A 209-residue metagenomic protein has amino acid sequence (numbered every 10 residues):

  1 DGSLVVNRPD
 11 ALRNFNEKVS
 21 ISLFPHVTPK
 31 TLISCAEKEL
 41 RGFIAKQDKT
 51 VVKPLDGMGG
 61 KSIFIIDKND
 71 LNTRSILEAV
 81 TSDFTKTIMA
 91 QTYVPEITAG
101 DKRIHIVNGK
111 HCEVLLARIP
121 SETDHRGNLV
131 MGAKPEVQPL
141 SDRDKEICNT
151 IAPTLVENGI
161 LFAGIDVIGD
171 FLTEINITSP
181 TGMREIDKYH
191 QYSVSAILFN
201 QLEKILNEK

Functional and structural regions predicted by a protein language model:
D1-G42: Conserved N-proximal alpha/beta basic substrate-recognition cap immediately N-terminal to, or forming the N-lobe
V5, T50-V51: Hydrophobic beta-strand scaffold residues
P9, L55, Y93-V94, H105 (+2 more regions): Anionic group-transfer/hydrolysis microenvironments
P9-R13, R118-P120, I168-F171: Short glycine-enriched loops at secondary-structure junctions
P25, L129-K134, S179-T181: Short glycine/proline- and charge-enriched loop/turn segments that cap or connect secondary-structure elements
E37-K38, A45-K49, D56-K145, L155: Phosphate-binding site of ATP-dependent enzymes
P139-K209: ATP-dependent carboxylate activation and anion-phosphoryl transfer catalytic cores that bind Mg-ATP to form
